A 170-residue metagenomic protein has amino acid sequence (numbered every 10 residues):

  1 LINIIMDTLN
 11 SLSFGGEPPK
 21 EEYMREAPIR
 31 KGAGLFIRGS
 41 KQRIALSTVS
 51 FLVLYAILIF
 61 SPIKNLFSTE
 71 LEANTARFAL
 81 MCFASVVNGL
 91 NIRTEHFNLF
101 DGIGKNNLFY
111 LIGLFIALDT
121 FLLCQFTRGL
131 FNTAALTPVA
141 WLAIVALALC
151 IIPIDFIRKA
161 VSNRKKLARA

Functional and structural regions predicted by a protein language model:
L1-A170: C-terminal transmembrane helices and immediately adjacent loops/tails of multi-pass membrane transport proteins
